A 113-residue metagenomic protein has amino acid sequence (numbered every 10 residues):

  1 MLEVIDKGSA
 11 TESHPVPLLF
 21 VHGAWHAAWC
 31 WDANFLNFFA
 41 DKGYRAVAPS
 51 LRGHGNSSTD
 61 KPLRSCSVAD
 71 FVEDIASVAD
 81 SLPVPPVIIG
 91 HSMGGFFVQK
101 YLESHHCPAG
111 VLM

Functional and structural regions predicted by a protein language model:
M1-S9: A short loop-to-beta-strand scaffold at the N-terminal edge of the catalytic core in hydrolase folds
P15-G23: Short beta-strand element of the alpha/beta-hydrolase
A24-L36: The serine-hydrolase catalytic nucleophile loop
F38-D60: Conserved alpha/beta-hydrolase
N56-P86: Active-site loop/oxyanion-hole signature of alpha/beta-hydrolase fold enzymes
P86-M113: Conserved hydrolase catalytic core segment
